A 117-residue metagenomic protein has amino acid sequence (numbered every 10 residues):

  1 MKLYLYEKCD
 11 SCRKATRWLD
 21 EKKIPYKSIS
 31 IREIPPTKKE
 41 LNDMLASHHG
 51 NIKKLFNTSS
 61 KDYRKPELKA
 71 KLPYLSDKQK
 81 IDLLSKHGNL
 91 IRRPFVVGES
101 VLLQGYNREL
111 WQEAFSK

Functional and structural regions predicted by a protein language model:
M1-K22, Y26-I31: Local sequence-structure signature of Cys/Sec-based thiol-disulfide redox active-site neighborhoods
E33-K117: Thiol/selenol-based redox catalytic cores and closely related redox-interacting motifs
